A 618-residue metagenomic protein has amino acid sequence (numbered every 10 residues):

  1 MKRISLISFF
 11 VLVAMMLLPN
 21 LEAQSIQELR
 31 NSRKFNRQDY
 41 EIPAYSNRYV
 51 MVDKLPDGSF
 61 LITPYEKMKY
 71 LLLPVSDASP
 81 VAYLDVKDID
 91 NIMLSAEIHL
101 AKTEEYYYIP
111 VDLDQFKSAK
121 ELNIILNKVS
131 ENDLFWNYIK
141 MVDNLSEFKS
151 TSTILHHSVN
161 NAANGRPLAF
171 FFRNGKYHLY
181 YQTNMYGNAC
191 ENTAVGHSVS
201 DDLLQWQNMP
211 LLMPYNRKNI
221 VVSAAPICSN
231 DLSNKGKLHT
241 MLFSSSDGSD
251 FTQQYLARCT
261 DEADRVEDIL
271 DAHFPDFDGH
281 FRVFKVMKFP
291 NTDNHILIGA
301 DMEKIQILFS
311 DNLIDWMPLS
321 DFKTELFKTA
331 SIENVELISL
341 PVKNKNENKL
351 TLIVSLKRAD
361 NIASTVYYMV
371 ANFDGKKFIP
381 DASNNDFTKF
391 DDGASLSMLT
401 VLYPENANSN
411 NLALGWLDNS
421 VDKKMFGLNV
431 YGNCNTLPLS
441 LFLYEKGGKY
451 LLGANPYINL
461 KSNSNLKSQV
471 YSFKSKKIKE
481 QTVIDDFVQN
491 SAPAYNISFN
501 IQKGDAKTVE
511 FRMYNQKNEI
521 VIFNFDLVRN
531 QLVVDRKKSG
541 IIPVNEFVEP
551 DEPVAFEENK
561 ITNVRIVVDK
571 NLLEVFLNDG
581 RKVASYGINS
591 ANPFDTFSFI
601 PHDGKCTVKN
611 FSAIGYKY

Functional and structural regions predicted by a protein language model:
M1-Q27: Bacterial Sec-dependent N-terminal signal peptides
F35-P74, S79-D90, K117-S130, N344-K345 (+1 more regions): Beta-rich accessory regions
S46-D57, I92-V111, N132-L168, G187-A189 (+6 more regions): Surface loop/turn signatures of beta-propeller and other carbohydrate-active proteins
K69, P80, R166, T193 (+10 more regions): Residues that flank catalytic or metal-binding motifs in active/ligand-binding sites
L73-P74, I124-I125, R166-Y186, M209-L212 (+7 more regions): Hydrophobic core segments of beta-strands in well-ordered, beta-rich domains
D77-I98, T103-V129, A194-D201, M209 (+3 more regions): Non-cytosolic beta-sandwich-type ligand-binding/adhesion modules
A82, T193-V195, K237, F251-Q254 (+6 more regions): Repetitive beta-architecture junctions, highlighting loop-to-beta-strand starts across blade-like repeats
V195-D202, Q254-E262, L308-D311, S364-G375 (+1 more regions): Beta-propeller blade signature
